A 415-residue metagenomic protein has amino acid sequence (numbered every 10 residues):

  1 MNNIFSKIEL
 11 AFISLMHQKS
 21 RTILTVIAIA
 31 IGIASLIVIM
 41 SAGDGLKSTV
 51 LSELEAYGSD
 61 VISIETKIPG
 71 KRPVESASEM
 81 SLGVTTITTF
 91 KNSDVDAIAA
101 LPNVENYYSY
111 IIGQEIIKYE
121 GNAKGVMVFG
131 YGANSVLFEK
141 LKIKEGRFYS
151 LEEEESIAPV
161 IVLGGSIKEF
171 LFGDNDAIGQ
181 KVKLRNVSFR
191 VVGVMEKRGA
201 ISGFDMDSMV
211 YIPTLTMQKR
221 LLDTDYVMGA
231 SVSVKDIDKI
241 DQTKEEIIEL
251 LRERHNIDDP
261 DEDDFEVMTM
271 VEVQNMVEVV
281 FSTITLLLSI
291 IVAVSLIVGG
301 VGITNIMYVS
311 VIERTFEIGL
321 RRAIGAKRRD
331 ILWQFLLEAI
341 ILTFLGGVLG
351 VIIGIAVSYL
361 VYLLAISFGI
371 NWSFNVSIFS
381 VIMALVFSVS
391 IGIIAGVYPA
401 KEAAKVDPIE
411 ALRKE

Functional and structural regions predicted by a protein language model:
N2-I4, A400-E415: Short cytosolic juxtamembrane segments of multi-pass membrane proteins
F5-M16, S20-I31, S35, L286-Y362 (+2 more regions): Transmembrane alpha-helical interface segments in multi-pass membrane proteins
E9-H17, G43-K47, L51, E272-L288 (+1 more regions): Alpha-helical membrane-interface segments at transmembrane helix boundaries
D44-M127, F170, Q218-K219, Q242: Hydrophobic, regular-secondary-structure patches
A100-N106, D176, Y226, P408: Glycine-centered tight turns that cap/initiate beta-strands
N134-F148, A158-D258: Mid-to-C-terminal secondary-structure elements that act as membrane-proximal/extracytoplasmic interface segments
K244-I247, D258-V292: Peri-transmembrane interface segments
